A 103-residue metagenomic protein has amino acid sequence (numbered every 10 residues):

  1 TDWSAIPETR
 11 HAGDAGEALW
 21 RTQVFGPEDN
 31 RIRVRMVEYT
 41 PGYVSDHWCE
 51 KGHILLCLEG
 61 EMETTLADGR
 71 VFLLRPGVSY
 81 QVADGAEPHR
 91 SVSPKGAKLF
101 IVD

Functional and structural regions predicted by a protein language model:
T1-R33: A short, N-terminal "cap"/entry segment at the start of jelly-roll beta-barrel domains of the cupin/DSBH fold
N30-C49, A83-A86: Conserved short histidine dyad/triad with adjacent acidic residue
R35-V37, L55, F100: Conserved hydrophobic/aromatic positions in well-ordered beta-strands
Y39, W48-T64: Short, conserved beta-strand element in jelly-roll/cupin
D68-G85: Short acidic-glycine-tyrosine-enriched beta hairpin
D84-D103: Ligand-binding loop in jelly-roll beta-barrel domains
